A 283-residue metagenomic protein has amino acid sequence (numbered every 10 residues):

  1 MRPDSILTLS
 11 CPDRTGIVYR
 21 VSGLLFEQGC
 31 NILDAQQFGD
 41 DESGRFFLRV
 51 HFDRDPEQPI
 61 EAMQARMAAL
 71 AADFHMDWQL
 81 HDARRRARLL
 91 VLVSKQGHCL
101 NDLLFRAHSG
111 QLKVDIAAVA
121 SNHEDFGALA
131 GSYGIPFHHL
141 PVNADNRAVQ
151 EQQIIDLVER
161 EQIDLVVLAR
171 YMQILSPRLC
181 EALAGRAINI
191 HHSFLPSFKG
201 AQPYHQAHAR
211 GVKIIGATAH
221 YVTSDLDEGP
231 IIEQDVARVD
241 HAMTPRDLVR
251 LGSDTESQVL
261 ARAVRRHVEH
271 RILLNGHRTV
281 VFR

Functional and structural regions predicted by a protein language model:
M1-A87: A conserved regulatory-domain signal marking ACT and ACT-like small-molecule sensing domains and adjacent regulatory
S10, L90-L92, A120: Short hydrophobic segments within beta-strands
N31, D77, D115, P136-H138 (+1 more regions): Conserved beta-strand segments of alpha/beta enzyme cores
A83-D102: Short, low-order "capping/linker" segments at domain edges
D102-L112: SAM-dependent Rossmann-like transferase core, predominantly class I methyltransferases with a strong bias toward
V114-D125: Short internal beta-strands
H123, N146, Q150, E161-R283: Donor/substrate-binding cores of folate-linked one-carbon enzymes
G131, I135-E161: Adenosine-nucleotide cofactor-binding segment
